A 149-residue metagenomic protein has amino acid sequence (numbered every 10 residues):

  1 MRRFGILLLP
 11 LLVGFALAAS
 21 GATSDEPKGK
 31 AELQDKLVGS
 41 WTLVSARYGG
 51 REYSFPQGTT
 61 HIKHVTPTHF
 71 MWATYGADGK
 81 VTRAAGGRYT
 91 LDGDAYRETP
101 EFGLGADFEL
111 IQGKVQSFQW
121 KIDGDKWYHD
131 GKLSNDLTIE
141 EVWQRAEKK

Functional and structural regions predicted by a protein language model:
M1-F4: Positively charged n-region of N-terminal signal peptides that target proteins for export
I6, P10, G14-A84, A95-K149: Lipid interaction determinants
